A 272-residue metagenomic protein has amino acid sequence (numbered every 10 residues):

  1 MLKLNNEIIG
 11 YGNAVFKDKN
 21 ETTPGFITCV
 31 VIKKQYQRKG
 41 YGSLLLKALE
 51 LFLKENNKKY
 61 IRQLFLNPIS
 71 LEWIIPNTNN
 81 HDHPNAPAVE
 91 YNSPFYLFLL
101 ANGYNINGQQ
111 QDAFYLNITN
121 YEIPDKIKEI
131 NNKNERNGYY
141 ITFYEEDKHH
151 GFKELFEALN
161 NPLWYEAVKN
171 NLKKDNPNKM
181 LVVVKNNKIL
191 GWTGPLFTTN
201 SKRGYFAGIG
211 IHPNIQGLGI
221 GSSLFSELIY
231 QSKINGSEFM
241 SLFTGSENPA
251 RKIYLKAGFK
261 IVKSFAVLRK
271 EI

Functional and structural regions predicted by a protein language model:
M1-I8, F26, K126-L163: Short amphipathic alpha-helix that is part of the acyltransferase structural core
M1-L4, G10-T22, V30, N160-P213: A conserved beta-strand-loop-helix scaffold within acyl/acetyltransferase catalytic domains
G10, G108-Q110, G191, K263: A structural microfeature
E21-P24, C29-V30, K34-Q37, S70-P84: Surface-exposed, active-site-proximal loop segments in enzymatic domains
I27, I61-L64, F206, M240-T244: Conserved hydrophobic beta-strand within the GNAT/NAT acetyltransferase core sheet that lines the active-site cleft
I32, R38-L51, I211, G217-Y230 (+2 more regions): Conserved acetyl-CoA-binding loop-helix of GNAT-fold acetyltransferases
K47-E135, A266-K270: Acyl-donor-binding surface of acyltransferase catalytic domains
F225, E247-A250, I272: Short glycine/proline-centered loop/turn elements that form peptide/ligand docking sites
